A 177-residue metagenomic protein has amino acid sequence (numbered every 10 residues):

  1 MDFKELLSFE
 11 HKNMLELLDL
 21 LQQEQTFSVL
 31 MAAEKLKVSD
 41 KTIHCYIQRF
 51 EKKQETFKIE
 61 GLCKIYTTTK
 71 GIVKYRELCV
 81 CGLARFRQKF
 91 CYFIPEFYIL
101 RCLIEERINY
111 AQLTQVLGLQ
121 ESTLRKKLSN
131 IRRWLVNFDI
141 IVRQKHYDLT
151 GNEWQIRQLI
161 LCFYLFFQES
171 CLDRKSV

Functional and structural regions predicted by a protein language model:
M1-F167: Short, basic/aromatic recognition patches that contact phosphate-bearing ligands
K175-V177: Conserved small/polar residues in nucleotide/adenosyl-binding loops
